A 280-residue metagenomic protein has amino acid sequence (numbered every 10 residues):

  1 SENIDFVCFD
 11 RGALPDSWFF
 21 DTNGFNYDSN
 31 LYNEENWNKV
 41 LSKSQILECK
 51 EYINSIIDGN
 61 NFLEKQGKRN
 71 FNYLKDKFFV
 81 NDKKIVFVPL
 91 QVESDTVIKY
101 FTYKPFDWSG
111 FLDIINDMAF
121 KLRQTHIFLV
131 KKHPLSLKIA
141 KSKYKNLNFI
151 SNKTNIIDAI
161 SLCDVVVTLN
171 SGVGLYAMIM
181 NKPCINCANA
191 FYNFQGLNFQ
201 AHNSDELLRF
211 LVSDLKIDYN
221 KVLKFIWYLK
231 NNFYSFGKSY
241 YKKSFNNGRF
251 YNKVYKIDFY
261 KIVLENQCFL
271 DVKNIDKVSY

Functional and structural regions predicted by a protein language model:
S1, K138-N146, A177, F191-G196: Short loop/helix-cap segments at secondary-structure boundaries that form the rim of catalytic
S1-E35: Active-site and donor-binding regions of nucleotide-sugar-utilizing enzymes
D5, D10, T154-F199: A donor-sugar binding/catalytic signature common to diverse glycosyltransferases and related nucleotide-sugar
R11, K83-V97, K132-H133, N189: Short loop/turn segments at strand-loop or loop-helix junctions that form parts of catalytic or ligand-binding pockets
D28-V80, L197-Y280: Leloir-type glycosyltransferase catalytic cores
I85, I127, D164-V165: Structural motif
T96-S109: Mid-to-C-terminal functional-domain signal that highlights helix-capping/loop sites within ligand-binding modules
L112-S151: Catalytic donor nucleotide-activated moiety binding site of glycosyltransferases and closely related
